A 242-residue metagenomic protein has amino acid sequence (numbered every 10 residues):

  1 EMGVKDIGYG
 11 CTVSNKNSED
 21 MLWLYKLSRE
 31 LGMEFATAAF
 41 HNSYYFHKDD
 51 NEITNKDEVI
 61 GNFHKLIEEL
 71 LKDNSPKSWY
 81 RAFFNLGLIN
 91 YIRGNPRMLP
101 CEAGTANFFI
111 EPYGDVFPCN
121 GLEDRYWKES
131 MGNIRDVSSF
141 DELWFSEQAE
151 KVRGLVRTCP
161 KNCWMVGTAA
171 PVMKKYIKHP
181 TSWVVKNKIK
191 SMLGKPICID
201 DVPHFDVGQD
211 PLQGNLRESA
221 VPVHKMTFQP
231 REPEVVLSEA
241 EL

Functional and structural regions predicted by a protein language model:
E1-F117, G121-G132, V172, Y176 (+4 more regions): Radical SAM enzyme [4Fe-4S]-AdoMet core and its adjacent flexible, acidic and glycine-rich loops/tails across
E19, V137-S138, G194-I199: Hydrophobic alpha-helical context, especially transmembrane and signal-peptide helices
T54, V185, I189-K190: Alpha-helix boundary/capping detector
N62-E69, E142-L143, L155, N162 (+2 more regions): Residues that form generic nucleotide/phosphate-binding pockets
L122-A170: Membrane-interface junctions of multi-pass transporters
K151-P160, K188-E218: Short Fe-S-cluster ligation motifs
Y176-N187: Short cysteine/histidine-rich metal-coordination sites, predominantly Zn2+-binding motifs
